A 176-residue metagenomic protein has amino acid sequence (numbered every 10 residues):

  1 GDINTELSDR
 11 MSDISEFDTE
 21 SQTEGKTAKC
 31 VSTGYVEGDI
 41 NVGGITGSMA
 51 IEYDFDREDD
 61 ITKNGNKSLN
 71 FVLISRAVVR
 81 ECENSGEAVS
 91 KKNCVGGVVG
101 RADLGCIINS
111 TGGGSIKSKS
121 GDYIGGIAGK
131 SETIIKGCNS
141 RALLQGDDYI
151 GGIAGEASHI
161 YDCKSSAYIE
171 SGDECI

Functional and structural regions predicted by a protein language model:
G1-C175: Surface-exposed loop/turn motifs in large extracellular/passenger domains
